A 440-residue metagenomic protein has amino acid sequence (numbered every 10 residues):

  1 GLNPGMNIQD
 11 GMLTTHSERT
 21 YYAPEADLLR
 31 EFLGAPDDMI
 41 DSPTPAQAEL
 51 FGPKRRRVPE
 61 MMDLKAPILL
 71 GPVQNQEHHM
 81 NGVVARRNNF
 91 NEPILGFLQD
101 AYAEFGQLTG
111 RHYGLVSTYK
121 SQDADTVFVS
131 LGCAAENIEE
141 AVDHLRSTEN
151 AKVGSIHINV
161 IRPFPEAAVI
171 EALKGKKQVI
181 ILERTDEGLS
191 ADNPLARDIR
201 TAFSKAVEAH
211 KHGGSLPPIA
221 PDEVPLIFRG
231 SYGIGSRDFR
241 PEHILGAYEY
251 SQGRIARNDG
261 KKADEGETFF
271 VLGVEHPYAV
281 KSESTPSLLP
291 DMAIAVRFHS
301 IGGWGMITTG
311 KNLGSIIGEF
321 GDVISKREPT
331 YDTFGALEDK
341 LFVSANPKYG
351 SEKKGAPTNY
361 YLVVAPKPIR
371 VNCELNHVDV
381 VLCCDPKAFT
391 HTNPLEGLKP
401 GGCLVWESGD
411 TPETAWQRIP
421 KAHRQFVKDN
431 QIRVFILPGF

Functional and structural regions predicted by a protein language model:
G1-E183, G188-S282, I301: Flexible, low-complexity linker and terminal segments
P163-A167, Q178, L182-R184, S287-F440: Active-site cofactor/cluster-binding pocket
